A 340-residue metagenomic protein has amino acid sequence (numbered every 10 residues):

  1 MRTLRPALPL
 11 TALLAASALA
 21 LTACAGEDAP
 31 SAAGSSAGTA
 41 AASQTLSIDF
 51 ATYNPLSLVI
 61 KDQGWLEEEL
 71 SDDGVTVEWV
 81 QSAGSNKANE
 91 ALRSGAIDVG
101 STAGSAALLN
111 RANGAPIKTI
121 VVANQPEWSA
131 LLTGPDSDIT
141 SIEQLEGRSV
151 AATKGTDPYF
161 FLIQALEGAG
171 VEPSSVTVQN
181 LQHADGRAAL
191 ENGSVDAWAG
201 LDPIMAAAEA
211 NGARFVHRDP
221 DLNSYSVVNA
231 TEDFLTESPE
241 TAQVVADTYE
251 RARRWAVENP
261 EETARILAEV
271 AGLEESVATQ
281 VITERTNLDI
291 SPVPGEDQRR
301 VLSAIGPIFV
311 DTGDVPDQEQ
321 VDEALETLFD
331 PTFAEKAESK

Functional and structural regions predicted by a protein language model:
M1-T11: Bacterial N-terminal signal peptides that target proteins for export
A18-A23: C-terminal motif of bacterial Sec signal peptides marking the signal peptidase cleavage site
A25-D28: Bacterial signal peptide processing site
P30-V171, Q179-N180, D196-A199, F215: Short, glycine-/small- and polar/acidic-enriched structural segments that line small-molecule recognition paths
S57, Q125-L131, A213-R214, N223-V228 (+2 more regions): Small-molecule pocket liners
S105, V178-Q179, A184-A271: Pocket-lining segment of extracytoplasmic ligand-binding domains
S238-V315: Secondary-structure end/capping motifs
F309-K340: Conserved C-terminal helix/tail region of periplasmic/extracytoplasmic solute-binding proteins
